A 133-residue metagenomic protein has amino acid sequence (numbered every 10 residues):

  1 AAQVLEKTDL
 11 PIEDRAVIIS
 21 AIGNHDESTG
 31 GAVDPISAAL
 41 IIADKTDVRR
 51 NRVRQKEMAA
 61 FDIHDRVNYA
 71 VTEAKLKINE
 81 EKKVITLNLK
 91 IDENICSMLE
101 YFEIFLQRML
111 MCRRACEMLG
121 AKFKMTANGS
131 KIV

Functional and structural regions predicted by a protein language model:
A1-E80: Divalent metal-dependent catalytic cores for phosphoryl transfer on phosphate-bearing substrates
R50-V133: Terminal helices and disordered tails flanking the catalytic cores of nucleotide-processing hydrolases
